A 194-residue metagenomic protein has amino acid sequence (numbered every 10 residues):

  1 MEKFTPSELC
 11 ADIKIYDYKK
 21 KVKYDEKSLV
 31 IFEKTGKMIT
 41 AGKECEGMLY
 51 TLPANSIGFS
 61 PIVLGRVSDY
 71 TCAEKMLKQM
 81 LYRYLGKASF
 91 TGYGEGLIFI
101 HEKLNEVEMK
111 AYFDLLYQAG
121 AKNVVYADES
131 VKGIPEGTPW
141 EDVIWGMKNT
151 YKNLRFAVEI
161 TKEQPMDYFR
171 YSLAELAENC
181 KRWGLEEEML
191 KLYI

Functional and structural regions predicted by a protein language model:
M1-D25, F32-K37, C45-I194: Nucleotide/phosphate-binding catalytic cleft detector across ATP-hydrolyzing and phosphate-transferring enzymes
